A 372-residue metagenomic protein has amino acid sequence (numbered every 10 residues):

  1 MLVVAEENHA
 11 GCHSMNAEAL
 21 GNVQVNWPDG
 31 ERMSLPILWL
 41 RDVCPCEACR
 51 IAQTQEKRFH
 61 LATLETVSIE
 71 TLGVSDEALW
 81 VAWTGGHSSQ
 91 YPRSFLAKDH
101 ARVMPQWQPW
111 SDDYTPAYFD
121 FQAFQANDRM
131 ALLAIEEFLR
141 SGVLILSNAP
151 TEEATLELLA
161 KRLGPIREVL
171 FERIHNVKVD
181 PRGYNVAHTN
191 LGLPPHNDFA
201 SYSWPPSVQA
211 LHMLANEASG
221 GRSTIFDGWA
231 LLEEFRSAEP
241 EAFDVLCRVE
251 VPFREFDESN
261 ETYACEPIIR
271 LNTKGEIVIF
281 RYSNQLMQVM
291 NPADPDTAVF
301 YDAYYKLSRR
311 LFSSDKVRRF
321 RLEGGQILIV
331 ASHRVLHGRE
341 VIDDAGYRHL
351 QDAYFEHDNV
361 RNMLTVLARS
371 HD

Functional and structural regions predicted by a protein language model:
M1-N127, A131: Motif-centric detector for short Cys/His coordination patterns
A101, W107-L133, E137-V143, N148-A149 (+2 more regions): Active-site environment of non-heme Fe oxygenases that use a 2-His-1-carboxylate facial triad
